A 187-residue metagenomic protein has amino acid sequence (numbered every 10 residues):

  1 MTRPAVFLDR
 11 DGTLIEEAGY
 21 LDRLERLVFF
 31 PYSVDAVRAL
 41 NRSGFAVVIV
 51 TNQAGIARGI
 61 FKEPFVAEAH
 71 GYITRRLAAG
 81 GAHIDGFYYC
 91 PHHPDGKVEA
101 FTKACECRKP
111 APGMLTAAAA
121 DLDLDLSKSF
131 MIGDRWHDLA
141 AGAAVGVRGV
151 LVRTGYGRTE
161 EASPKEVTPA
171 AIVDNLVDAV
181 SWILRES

Functional and structural regions predicted by a protein language model:
M1-I49: Active-site neighborhood of HAD-like aspartate-dependent phosphohydrolases
L14-F30, I56-F65, A79-H83, V98-C107: Metal-dependent phosphoesterase signature
S33, V37-I73, A82-G96, G142: Substrate-recognition element of Asp-dependent hydrolases with the DxDx(T/V) motif
H70-Y89, A162-L184: Structural recognition of alpha->loop->beta junctions
E106-L139: Conserved Lys-Pro-Asp/Glu-containing loop-to-beta segment of HAD-superfamily phosphomonoesterases, centered on
S127-A171: Acidic, Mg2+-coordinating phosphoryl-transfer loop and its flanking beta/alpha structural elements, shared across
